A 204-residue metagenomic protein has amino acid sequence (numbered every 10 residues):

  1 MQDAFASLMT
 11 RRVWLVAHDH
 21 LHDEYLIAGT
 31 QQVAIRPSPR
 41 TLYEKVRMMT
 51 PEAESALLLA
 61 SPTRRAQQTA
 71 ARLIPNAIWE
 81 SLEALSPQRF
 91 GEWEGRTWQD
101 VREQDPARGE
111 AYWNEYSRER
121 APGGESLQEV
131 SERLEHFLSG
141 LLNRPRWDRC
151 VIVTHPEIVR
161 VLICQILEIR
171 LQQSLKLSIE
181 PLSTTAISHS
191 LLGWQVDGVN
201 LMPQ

Functional and structural regions predicted by a protein language model:
M1-R12, P51, Q88-D100, R146-D148 (+1 more regions): Acidic, low-complexity terminal tails and accessory targeting/binding regions of phosphate-metabolizing enzymes
Q2, L8-A77: Active-site-proximal alpha-helix that buttresses catalytic centers in soluble enzyme cores
V13, A56, D148-E157: Generic beta-sheet signal
H22, R65-Q67, P87-Q88, I158-R160: Short, active-site-adjacent cap segments at secondary-structure transitions
A34, L73-R133, S188, G198: Phosphate-handling substructures
R40, T63, R102, L127 (+2 more regions): Amphipathic, non-transmembrane alpha-helical scaffold segments
A60-S61, E132, V153-T154: Short beta-strand scaffold positions
R72, V161, Q165: Active-site signature of alpha/beta-hydrolase-fold catalytic machinery across serine- and Asp/Cys-nucleophile hydrolases
